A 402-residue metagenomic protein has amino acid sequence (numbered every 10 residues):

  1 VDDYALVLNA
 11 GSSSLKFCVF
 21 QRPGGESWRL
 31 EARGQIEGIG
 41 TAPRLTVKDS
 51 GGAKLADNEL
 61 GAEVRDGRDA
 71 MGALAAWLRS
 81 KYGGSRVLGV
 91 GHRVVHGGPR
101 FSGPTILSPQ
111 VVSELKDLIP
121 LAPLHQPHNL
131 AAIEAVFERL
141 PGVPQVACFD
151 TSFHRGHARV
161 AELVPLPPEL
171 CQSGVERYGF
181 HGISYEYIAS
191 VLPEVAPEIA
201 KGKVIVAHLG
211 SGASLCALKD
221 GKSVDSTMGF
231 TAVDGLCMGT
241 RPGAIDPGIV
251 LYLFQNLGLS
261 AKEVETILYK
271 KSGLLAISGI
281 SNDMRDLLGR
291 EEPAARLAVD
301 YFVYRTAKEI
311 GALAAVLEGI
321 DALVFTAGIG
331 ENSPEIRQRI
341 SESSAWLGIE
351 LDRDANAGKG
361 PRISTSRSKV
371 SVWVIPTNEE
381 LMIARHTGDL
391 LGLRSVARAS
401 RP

Functional and structural regions predicted by a protein language model:
A5-V7, S14-E63: Short glycine-rich, Thr/Ser-proximal phosphate-binding strand/loop in the N-terminal lobe of ATP-dependent enzymes
A10-G11, R93-H96, L209, I320-N332: Glycine-rich beta-strand-to-loop/alpha-helix junction loops that act as flexible
L74-H125, P144-V146, S152-L163: Short beta-strand-loop/turn "lid" adjacent to the catalytic site in phosphate-handling enzymes
A76-L88, L192-E198, I310-D321: Phosphate/pyrophosphate-binding loops at sites that engage ATP/ADP/AMP, CoA/4′-phosphopantetheine, polyphosphate
F153-F254: Glycine-rich phosphate-binding loop of actin/hexokinase-like ATP-binding domains
K219, V224-L257, T266, A327-G358 (+1 more regions): Catalytic phosphate/nucleotide-handling subdomain of diverse soluble enzymes
T266, G273-I277, M284-V316: Adenine-nucleotide phosphate-binding core of ATP-dependent small-molecule kinases
R296-D321, G330-A399: Internal helix-turn-beta structural module
